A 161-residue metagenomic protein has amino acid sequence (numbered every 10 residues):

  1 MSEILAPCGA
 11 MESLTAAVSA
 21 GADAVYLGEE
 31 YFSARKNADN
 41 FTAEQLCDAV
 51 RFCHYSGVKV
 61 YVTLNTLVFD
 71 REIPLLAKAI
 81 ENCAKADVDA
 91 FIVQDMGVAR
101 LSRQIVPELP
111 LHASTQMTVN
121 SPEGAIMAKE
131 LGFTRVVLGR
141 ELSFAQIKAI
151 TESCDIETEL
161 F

Functional and structural regions predicted by a protein language model:
M1-F161: Non-catalytic helical/linker scaffolds that mediate oligomerization, partner binding, and domain coupling around large
